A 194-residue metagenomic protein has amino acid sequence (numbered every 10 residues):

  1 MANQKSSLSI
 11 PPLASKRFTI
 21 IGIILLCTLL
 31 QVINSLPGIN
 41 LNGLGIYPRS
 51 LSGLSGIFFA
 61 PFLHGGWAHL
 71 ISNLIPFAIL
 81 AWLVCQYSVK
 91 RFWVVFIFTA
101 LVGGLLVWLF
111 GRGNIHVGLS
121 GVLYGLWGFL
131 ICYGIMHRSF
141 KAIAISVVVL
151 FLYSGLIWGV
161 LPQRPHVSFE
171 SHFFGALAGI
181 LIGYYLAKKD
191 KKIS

Functional and structural regions predicted by a protein language model:
A2-S194: A detector for small-residue-rich transmembrane helices and their helix-helix packing motifs
